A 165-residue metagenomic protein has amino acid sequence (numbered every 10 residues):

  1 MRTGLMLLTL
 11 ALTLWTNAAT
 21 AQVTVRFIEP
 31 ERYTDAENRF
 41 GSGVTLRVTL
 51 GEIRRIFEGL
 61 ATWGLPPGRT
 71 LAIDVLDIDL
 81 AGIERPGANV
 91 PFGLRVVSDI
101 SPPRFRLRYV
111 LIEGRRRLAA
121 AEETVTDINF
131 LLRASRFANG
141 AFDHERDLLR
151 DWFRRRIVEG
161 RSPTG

Functional and structural regions predicted by a protein language model:
M1-L7: Bacterial N-terminal signal peptides that target proteins for export
T16-A18: N-terminal signal peptide c-region/cleavage motif recognized by signal peptidases
Q22, I28-L76: N-terminal segment of the mature soluble domain
Q22-I28, E84, F92-V97, R155-R156: N-terminal, polar/charged subdomain of small-to-medium soluble alpha/beta proteins
E29-E31, V75-D79, L111, E123-D127: A mature extracytoplasmic/lumenal domain signature
Y33, F40, A119-D151, R155: Short secondary-structure boundary motifs at beta->alpha junctions and helix caps
G43-E52, D99-I100, N139-D147: Soluble non-cytosolic domains of exported or imported proteins
P67-R69, V75-I112: Surface-exposed short loop/turn segments
